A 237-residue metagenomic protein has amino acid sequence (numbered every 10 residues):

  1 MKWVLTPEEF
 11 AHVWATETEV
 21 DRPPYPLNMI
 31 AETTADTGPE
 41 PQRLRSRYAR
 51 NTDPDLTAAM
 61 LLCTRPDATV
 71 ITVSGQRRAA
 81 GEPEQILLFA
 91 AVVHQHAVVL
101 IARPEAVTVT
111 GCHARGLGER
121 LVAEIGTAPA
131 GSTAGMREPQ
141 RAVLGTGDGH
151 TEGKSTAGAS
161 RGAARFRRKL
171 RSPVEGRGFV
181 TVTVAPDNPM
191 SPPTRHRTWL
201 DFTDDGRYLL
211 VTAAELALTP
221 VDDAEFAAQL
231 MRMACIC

Functional and structural regions predicted by a protein language model:
M1-C237: Short, surface-exposed polybasic-aromatic patches that bind anionic ligands, especially phosphate groups
